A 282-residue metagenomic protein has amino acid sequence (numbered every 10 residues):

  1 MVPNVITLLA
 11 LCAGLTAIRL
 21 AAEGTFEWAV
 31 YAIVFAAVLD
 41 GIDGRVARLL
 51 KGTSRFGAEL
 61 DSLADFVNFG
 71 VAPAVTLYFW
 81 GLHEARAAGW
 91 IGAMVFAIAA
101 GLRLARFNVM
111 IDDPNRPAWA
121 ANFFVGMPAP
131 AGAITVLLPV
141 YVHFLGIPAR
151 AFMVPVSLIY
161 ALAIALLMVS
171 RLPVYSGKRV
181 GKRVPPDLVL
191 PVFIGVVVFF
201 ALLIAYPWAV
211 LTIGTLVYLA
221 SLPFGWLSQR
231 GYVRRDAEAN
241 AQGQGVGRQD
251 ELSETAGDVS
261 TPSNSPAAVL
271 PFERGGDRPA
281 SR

Functional and structural regions predicted by a protein language model:
M1-G41, G225, R235, R282: Topogenic membrane-insertion module of multi-pass membrane proteins
V2-L8, V34, L49-F107: Multi-pass membrane catalytic core of lipid/isoprenoid biosynthesis enzymes
I6, A13, L20, A32 (+6 more regions): Hydrophobic residues within membrane-embedded alpha-helical segments of Major Facilitator Superfamily
I6, A29-A36, G92-V95, A99 (+4 more regions): Hydrophobic alpha-helical transmembrane segments of polytopic
A10, D40, D61, D65 (+4 more regions): Residue-level signature of catalytic and energy-coupling elements of molecular machines, predominantly ATP/GTP-dependent
T16-Y31, V71-M94, L137-S157, I204-A209: Helix-coil boundary and interhelical linker segments in multi-pass alpha-helical membrane proteins
R45-S54, G101-W119, V169-K178, L227: C-terminal ends of transmembrane helices
A121-R282: C-terminal membrane-associated helical module and adjoining short loops/tails
